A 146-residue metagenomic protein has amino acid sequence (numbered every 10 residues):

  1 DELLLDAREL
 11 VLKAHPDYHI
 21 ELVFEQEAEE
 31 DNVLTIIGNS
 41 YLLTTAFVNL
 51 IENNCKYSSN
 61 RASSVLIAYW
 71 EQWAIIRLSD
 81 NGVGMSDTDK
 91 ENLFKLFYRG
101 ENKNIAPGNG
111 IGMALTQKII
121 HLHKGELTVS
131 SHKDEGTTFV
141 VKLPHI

Functional and structural regions predicted by a protein language model:
D31-G38: Conserved micro-motifs of the catalytic ATP-binding
N54-C55: Short helix-loop "hinge" at the ATP-lid/N-box region of the Bergerat-fold HATPase_c
A62-Q72: Short beta-strand/loop element within the Bergerat-fold HATPase_c
D80: Acidic ATP/Mg2+-coordinating residue in the GHKL
M85-F97: Short conserved segment of the HATPase_c
